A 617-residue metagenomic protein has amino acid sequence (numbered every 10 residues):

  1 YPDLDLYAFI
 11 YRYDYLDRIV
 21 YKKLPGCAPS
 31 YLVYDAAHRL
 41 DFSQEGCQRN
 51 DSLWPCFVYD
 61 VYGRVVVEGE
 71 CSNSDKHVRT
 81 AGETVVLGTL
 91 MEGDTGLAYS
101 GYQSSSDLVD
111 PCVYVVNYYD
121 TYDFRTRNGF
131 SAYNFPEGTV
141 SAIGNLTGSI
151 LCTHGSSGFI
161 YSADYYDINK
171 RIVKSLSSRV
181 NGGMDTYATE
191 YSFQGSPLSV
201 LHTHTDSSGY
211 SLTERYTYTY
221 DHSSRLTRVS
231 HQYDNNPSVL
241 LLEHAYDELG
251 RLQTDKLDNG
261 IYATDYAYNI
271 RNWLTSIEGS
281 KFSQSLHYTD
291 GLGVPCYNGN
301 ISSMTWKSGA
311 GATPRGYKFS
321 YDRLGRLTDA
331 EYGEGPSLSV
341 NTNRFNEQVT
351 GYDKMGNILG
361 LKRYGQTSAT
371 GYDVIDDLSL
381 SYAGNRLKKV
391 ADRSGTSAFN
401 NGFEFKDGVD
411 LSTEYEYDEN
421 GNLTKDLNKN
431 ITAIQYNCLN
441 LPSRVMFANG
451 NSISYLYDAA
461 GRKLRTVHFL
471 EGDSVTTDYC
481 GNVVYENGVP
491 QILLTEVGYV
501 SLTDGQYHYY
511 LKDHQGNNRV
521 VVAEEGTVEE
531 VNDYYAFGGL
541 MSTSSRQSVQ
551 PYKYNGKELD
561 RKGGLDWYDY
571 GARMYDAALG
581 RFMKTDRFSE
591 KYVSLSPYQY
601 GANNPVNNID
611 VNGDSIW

Functional and structural regions predicted by a protein language model:
Y1, C112, D164-Y166, K174 (+7 more regions): Carboxylate/His-rich catalytic cores and anion/metal-binding grooves
Y1, F193, S283-D290, L380 (+4 more regions): A motif-centric feature for acidic-aromatic and gly/ser/thr-rich catalytic loops and repeats
Y1, Y11-Y15, Y21-C27, A36 (+22 more regions): Beta-turn initiation residues at beta-strand->coil junctions
D5-Y7, G26-A28, D51-L53, S157-I160 (+13 more regions): Short, small/polar residue-rich loop motifs at catalytic or cofactor-binding pockets
Y11, L32, F57, N117 (+19 more regions): A residue-level detector for well-ordered beta-strand positions
P25-L108, D221-S276, W306-A369, A433-H468 (+1 more regions): Repeat-solenoid scaffold signature
E92-D167, Q284-W306, K388-V390: Extended repeat-based solenoid scaffolds, especially LRR ectodomains and other repeat-derived architectures
Y102-Q103, E525-L540, G563, G571-R573 (+1 more regions): Short turn/helix-capping motifs enriched in Asx and small/polar residues
